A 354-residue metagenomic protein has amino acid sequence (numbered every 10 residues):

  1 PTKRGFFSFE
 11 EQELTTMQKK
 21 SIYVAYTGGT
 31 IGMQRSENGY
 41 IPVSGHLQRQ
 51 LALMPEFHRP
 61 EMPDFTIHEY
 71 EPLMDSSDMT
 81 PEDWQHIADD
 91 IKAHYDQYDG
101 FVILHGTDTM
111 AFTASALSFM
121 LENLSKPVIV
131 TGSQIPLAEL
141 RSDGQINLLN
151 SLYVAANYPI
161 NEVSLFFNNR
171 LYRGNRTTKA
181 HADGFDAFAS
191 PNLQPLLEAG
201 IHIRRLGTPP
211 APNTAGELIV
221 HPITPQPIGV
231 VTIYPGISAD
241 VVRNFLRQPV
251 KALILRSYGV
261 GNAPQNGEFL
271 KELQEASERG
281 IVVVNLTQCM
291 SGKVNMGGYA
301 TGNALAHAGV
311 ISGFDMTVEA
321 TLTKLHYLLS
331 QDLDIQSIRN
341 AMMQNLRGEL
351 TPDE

Functional and structural regions predicted by a protein language model:
P1-T16: Short, Lys/Arg-enriched N-terminal segments with co-localized hydrophobic residues within the first ~10-30 amino acids
M17-A93, K271: ATP/NTP phosphate-donor binding region
Q18-K19, A25-G29, R35, L47-R59 (+4 more regions): Accessory alpha-helical/coil subdomains and C-terminal extensions that flank or cap enzyme catalytic cores
R35-N38, A114-S115, L140-D143, R173-K179 (+1 more regions): Short acidic, glycine/serine/threonine-rich loops at helix termini
L104-K126, Q265-E272, T301: Short Gly/Thr/Asp-enriched flexible loops that form oxyanion-binding sites at enzyme active sites
A114-D143, L152-Y158, S277-T287: Short, acidic/small-residue loops that bind anionic groups at enzyme active sites
V130-G200: Internal gly/pro-rich beta-alpha loop/helix module that stabilizes soluble enzyme cofactors or their anionic handles
V260-E354: C-terminal non-catalytic interaction/assembly regions of soluble proteins
